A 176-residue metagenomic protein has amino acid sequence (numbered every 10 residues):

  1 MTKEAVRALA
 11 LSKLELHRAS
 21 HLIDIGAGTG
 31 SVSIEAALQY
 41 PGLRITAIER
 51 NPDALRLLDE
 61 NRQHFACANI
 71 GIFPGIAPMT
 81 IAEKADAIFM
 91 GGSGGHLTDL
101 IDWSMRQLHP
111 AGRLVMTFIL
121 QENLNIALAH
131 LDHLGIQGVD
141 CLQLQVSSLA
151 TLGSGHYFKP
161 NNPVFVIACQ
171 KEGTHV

Functional and structural regions predicted by a protein language model:
K3-R18: Conserved alpha-helix/loop element of class I SAM-dependent methyltransferases that forms part of the SAM/SAH-binding
A19-G28: Conserved class I S-adenosyl-L-methionine
G28, D53, E122: Conserved Rossmann-like nucleotide-cofactor binding loop
T29-P41: Conserved SAM-binding loop of SAM-dependent methyltransferases across substrates and taxa, primarily the Class I
G42-T46: Short beta-strand element of Class I
I48-F89: S-adenosyl-L-methionine
I72-V115: Active-site segment flanking the S-adenosylmethionine/decSAM binding pocket in AdoMet-dependent transferases
W103-F165: C-terminal substrate-binding/active-site "lid" region of AdoMet-derived donor-dependent transferases
